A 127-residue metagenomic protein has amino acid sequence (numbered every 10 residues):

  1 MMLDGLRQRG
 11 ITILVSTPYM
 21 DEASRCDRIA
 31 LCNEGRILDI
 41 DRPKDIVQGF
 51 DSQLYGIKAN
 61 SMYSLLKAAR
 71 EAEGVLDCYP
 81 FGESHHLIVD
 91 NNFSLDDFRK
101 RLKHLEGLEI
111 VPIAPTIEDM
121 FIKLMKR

Functional and structural regions predicted by a protein language model:
M1-R9, D21: Helical segment within the ABC ATPase nucleotide-binding domain
G10-P18: Conserved H-loop
E22-C26: Hydrophobic Walker B segment
C32: Catalytic metal- and UDP-sugar-binding loop of GT-A-like glycosyltransferases, i.e., residues flanking the conserved
I40-D41: ABC ATPase "signature
K44-G49: Short acidic-hydrophobic catalytic motif
S52-R127: Short, charged/small-residue-rich alpha-helical element at the C-terminal edge of ABC transporter nucleotide-binding
